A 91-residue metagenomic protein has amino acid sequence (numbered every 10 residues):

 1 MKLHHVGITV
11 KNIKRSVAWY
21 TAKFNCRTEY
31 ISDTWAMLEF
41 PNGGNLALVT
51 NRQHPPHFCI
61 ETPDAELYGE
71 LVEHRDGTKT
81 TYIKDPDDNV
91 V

Functional and structural regions predicted by a protein language model:
M1-V17, P56-F58: N-terminal beta-strand motif that seeds the catalytic metal site of vicinal oxygen chelate
I13, Q53-V90: Vicinal oxygen chelate
S16-T21, D88: Conserved active-site tyrosine of GNAT-family acetyltransferases
A22, S32, R75-G77: Residues that act as N-cap/strand-start positions at coil-to-secondary-structure junctions
A22-E29, E70: Conserved acetyl-CoA-binding loop of GNAT-fold acetyltransferases
R27-C59, V90-V91: Conserved short beta-strand elements that form part of the metal-binding/catalytic scaffold of enzyme active sites
